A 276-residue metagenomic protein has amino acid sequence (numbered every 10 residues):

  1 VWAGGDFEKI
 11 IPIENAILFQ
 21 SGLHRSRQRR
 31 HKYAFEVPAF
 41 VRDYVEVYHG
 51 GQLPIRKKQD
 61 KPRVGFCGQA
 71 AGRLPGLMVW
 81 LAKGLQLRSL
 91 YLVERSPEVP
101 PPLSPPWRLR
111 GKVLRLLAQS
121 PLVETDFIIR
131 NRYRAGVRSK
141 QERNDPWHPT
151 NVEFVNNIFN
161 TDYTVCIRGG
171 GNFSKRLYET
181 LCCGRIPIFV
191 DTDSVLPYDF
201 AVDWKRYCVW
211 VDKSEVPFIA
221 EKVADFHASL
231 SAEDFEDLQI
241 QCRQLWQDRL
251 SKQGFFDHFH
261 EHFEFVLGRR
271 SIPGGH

Functional and structural regions predicted by a protein language model:
V1-F173, C183, D191-A201, F235 (+2 more regions): Nucleotide-sugar donor-binding catalytic core of glycosyltransferases
R176-L177: Short glycine/serine-rich donor-binding loops of glycosyltransferases
A201-A224: Change "using UDP/GDP/dTDP sugars" to "using nucleotide sugars
P217-A228, F256-H260, E264: Two-component system phosphotransfer/interaction surface
D225-Q244: Conserved donor-nucleotide binding/catalytic region of nucleotide-linked donor-dependent transferases
